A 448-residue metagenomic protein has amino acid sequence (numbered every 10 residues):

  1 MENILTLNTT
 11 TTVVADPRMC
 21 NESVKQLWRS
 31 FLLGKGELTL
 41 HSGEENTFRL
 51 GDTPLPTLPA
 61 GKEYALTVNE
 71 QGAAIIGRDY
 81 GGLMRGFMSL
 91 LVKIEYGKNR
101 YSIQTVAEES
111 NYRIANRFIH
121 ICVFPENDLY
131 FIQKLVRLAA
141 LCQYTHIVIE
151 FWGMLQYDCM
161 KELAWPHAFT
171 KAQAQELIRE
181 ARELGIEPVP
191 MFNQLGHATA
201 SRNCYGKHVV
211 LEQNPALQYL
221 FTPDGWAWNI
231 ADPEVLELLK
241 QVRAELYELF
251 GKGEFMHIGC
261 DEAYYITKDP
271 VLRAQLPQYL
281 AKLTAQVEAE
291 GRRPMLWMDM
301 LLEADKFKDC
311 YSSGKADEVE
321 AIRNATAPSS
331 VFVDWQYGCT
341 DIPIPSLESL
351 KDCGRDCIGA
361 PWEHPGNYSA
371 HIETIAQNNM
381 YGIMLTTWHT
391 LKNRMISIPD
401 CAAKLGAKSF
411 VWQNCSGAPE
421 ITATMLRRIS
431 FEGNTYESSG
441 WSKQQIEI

Functional and structural regions predicted by a protein language model:
M1, N8-T10, S110-Y112, P190 (+3 more regions): Proline-rich low-complexity regions
M1-I114: Contiguous, structured surface segment used for ligand recognition
T12-Q26, G34, E176-R179, G185 (+4 more regions): Substrate-binding groove of N-acetylhexosamine-processing glycoside hydrolases
L40-S42, P190, L296, G359: A structural preference for short, hydrophobic beta-strand core positions in alpha/beta folds
E44, F48-D52, F192, C260-E262 (+1 more regions): A general secondary-structure junction signal
N46-T47, G72-A74, R117, S330-V331 (+2 more regions): Structural motif
T57-Y64, Y130, K134-L138, S346-L350: Short, polar loop/linker segments at the starts of domains and inter-domain junctions
N69-E288: Feature activates predominantly on carbohydrate-active enzymes
